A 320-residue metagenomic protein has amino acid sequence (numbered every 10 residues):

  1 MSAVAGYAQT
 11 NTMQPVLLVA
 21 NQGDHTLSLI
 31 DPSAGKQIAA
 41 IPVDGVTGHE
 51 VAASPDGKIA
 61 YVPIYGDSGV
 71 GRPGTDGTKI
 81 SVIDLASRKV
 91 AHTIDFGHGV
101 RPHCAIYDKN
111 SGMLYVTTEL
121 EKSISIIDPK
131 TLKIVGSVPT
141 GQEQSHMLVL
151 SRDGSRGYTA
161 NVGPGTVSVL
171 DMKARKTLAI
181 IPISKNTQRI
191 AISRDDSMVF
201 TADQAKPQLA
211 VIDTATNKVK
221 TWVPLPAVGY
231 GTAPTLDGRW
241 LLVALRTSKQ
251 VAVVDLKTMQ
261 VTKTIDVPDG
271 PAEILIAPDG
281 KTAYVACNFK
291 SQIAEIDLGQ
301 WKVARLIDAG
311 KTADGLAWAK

Functional and structural regions predicted by a protein language model:
A3-K320: Predominantly soluble domains enriched in secretory-pathway, periplasmic, or organellar proteins
